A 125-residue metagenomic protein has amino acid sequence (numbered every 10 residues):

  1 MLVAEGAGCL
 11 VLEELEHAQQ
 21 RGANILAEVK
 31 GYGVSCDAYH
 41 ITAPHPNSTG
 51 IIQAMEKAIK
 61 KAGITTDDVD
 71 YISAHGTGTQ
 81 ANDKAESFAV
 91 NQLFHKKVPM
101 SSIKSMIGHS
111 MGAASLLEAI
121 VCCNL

Functional and structural regions predicted by a protein language model:
M1, H40-T42, S102-S110: A short glycine/serine-rich beta->alpha loop
M1-A62, Y71: Condensing-enzyme catalytic core mediating Claisen C-C bond formation in acyl metabolism
L15-E28, Q53-D67, S87-I107, A114-L125: Structural signature of cysteine-dependent C-C bond-forming condensing enzymes
Y39-S48, T77-F94, M111-L117: Short glycine/threonine-rich loop-to-helix capping motif typified by GTGT followed within a few residues by an Asp-Pro
D70-T79, K104-M111: A short beta-alpha structural unit
